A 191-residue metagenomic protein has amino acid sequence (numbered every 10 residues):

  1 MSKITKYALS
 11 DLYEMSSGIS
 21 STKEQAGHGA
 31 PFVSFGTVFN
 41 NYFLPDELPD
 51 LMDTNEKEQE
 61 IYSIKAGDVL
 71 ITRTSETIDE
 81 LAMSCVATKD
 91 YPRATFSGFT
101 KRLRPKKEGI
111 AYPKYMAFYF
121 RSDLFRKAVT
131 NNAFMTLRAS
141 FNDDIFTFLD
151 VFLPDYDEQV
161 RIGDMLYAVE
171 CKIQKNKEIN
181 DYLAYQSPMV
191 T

Functional and structural regions predicted by a protein language model:
M1-I19, F148, F152-V190: Non-catalytic DNA-recognition/assembly elements of restriction-modification systems
S2-K3, R93-K101, A133-G163: A short glycine-rich beta-alpha junction/loop motif
K6-K23, G36-V69: Sequence-specific dsDNA recognition surfaces
T22-G29, T130-A133: Short coil/turn segments at secondary-structure boundaries
S34-F35, E58-R121: A short beta-sheet element
F39-N40, E47-L48, M83, P92 (+4 more regions): Glycine-rich, flexible loop/turn motifs
P113-I145: Short, positively charged
